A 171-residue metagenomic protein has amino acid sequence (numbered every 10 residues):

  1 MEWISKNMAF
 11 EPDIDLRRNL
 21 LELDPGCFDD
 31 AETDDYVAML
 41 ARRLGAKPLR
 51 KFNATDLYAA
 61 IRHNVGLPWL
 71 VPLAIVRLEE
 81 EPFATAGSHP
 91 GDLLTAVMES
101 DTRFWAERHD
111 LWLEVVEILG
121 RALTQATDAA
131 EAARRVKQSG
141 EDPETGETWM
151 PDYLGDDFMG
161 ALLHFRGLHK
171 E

Functional and structural regions predicted by a protein language model:
E2-D56: Long, low-complexity, highly charged intrinsically disordered regions
Y58-H63, L67-E171: Extended alpha-helical scaffolding segments
